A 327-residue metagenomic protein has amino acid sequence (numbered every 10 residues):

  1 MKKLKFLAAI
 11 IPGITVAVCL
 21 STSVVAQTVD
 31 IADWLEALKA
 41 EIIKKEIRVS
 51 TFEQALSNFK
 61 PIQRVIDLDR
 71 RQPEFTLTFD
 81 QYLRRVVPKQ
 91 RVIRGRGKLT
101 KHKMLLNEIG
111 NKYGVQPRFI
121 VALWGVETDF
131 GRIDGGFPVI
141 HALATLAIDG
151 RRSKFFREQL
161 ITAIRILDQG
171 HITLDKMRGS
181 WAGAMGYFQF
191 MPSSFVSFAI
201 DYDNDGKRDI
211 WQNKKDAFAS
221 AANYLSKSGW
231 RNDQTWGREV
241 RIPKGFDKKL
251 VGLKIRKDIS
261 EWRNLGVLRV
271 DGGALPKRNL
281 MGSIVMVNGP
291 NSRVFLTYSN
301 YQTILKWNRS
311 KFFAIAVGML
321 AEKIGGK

Functional and structural regions predicted by a protein language model:
M1-P12: Bacterial N-terminal signal peptides that target proteins for export
T22-A26: Sec/Tat signal peptide C-region and signal peptidase I cleavage site
Q27-G110: An acidic, Gly/Ser/Thr/Pro-rich helix-cap/linker signature
Q81-S220, S226, W236: Acidic/His-rich structured neighborhood in mature extracellular/periplasmic domains
Y202-D205, K227-T235, R269, R293-V294 (+1 more regions): Substrate-binding/catalytic groove segments of enzymes that remodel or degrade extracellular structural polymers
G206, K215-E261: Helix-loop elements that line ligand-binding/catalytic pockets
V240-K327: C-terminal soluble interaction/assembly domains
